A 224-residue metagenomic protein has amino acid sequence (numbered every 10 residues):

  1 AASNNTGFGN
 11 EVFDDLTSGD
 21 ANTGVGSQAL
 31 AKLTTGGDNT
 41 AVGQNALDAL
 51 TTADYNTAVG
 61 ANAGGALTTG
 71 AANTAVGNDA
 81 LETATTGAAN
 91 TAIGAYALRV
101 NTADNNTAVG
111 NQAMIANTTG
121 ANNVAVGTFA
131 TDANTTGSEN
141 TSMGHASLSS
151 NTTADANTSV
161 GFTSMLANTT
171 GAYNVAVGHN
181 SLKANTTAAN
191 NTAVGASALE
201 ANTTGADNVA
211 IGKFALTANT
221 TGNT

Functional and structural regions predicted by a protein language model:
A1-T224: Glycine- and small/polar-enriched repetitive beta-structure motifs of secreted/surface proteins
